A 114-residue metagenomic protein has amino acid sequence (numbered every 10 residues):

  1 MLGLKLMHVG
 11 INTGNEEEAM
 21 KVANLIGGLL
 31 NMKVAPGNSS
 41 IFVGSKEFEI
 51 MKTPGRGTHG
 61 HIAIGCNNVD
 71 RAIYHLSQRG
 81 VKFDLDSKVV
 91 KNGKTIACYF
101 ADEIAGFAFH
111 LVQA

Functional and structural regions predicted by a protein language model:
M1-K21, G57-I64: N-terminal beta-strand motif that seeds the catalytic metal site of vicinal oxygen chelate
M1-L4, G28-L30, A35, K46-K52 (+1 more regions): Vicinal oxygen chelate
E18-A19, N68, C98: Residue-level preference for nonpolar/small residues embedded in alpha-helices
K21-V22, R71: Short Gly/charged-rich anion-binding patches and loops
G37-S39: Short glycine/proline-centered loop/turn elements that form peptide/ligand docking sites
I41-G57, H61: Short, intrinsically disordered low-complexity segments
T58-S87: Mid-chain, well-packed structural core segment of small domains
